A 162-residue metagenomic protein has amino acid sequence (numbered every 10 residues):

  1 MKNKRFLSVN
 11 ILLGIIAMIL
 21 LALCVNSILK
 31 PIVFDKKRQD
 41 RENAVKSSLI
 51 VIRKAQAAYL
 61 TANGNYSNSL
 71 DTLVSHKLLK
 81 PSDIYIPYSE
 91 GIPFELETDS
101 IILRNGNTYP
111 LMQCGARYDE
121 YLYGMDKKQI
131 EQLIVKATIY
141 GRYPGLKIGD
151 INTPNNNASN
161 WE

Functional and structural regions predicted by a protein language model:
M1-S8: Short, Lys/Arg-rich N-terminal segment immediately upstream of the first membrane anchor
V9-S27: Hydrophobic membrane-insertion alpha-helices, especially the h-region of bacterial N-terminal signal peptides
M18-I19, D35, Q56: Homeobox/homeodomain signature
L23-S47: Amphipathic alpha-helical segments typified by the pilin-like N-terminal helix that continues immediately C-terminal
E42-N63: N-terminal alpha-helical signal peptides/signal-anchor transmembrane segments
L60-E162: Low-complexity, acidic interaction segments enriched in glycine
